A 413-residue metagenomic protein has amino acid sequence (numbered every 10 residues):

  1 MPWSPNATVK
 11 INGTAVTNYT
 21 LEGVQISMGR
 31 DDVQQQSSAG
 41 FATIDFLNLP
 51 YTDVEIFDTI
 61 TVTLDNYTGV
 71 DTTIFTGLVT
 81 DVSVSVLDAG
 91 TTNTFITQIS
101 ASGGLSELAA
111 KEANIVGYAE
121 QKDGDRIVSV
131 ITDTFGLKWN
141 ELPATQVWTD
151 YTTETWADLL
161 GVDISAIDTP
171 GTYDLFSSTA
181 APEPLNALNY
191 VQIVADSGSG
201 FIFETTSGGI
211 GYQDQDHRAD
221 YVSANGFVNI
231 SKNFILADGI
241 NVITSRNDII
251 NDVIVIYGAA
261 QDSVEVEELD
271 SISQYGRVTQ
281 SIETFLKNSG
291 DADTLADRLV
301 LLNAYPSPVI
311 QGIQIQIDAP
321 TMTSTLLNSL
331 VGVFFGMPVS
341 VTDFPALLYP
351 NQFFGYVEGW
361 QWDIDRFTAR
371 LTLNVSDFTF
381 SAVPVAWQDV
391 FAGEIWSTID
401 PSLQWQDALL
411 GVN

Functional and structural regions predicted by a protein language model:
M1-D123, D363, F378-A382: Beta-strand-rich assembly/attachment modules of structural machines
M1-T17, Y118-E120, D125-V128, N189-F354 (+3 more regions): Acidic, small/polar-enriched beta strand-loop surface segments
N18-S27, V79, I164, Y173-S178 (+3 more regions): A broad structural signal for short, well-ordered beta-strand segments within beta-sheet-rich domains
F41, T76, Q98, V191 (+2 more regions): A generic alpha-helix preference that emphasizes hydrophobic side chains
D45, T63, S100-S102, I256 (+3 more regions): Residue-level recognition of well-ordered beta-strand positions that form the cores of beta-sheet-rich folds across
T68-D71, D88-T244: Charged- and aromatic-enriched interaction segments used to assemble and dock large macromolecular complexes
T68-L78, A346-E358: Short coil-to-beta-strand transition motifs
